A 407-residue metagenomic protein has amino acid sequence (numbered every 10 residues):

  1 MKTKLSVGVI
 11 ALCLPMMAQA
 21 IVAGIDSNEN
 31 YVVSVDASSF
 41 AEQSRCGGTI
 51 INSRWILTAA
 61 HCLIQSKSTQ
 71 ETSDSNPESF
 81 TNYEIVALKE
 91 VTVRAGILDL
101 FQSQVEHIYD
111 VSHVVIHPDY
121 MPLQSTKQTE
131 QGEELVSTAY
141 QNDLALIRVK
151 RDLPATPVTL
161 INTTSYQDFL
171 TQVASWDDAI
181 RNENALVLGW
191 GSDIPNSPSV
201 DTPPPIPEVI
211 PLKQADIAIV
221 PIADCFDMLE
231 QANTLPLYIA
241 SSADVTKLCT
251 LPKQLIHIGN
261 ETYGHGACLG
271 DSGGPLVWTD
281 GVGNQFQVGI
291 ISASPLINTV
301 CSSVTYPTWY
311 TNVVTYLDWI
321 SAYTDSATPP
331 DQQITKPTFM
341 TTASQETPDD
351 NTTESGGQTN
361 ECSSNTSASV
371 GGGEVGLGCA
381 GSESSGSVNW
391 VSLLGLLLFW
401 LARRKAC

Functional and structural regions predicted by a protein language model:
K2-I10, N389-L393: Sec-dependent signal peptide recognition, specifically the positively charged N-region followed immediately by
C13-A18: N-terminal signal peptide c-region/cleavage motif recognized by signal peptidases
G24-N28, E42, I50-I51, E84-A87 (+6 more regions): Extracellular/periplasmic catalytic domains that process cell-envelope and extracellular macromolecules
I25-S34, S44-I64, E71-T72, E84-K89 (+3 more regions): C-terminal subregion of chymotrypsin/trypsin-like serine protease catalytic domains
S38, A59, I64-E133, E230 (+1 more regions): Conserved H-D interstitial segment of serine endopeptidase catalytic domains
Y140-I258: Chymotrypsin/trypsin-fold serine protease catalytic domain
C379-V391: Short, threonine-centered small-residue motifs that mark membrane-proximal processing/anchoring sites and TM-junction
N389-C407: A cross-kingdom C-terminal cell-surface attachment/processing module
